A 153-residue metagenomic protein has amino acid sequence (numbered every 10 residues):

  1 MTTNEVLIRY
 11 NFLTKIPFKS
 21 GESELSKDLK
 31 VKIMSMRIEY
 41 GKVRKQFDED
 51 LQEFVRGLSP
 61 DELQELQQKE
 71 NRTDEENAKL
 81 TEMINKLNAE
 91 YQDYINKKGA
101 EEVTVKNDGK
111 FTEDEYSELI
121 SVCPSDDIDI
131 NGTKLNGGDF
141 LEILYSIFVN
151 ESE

Functional and structural regions predicted by a protein language model:
M1-E153: A composition-driven surface/loop motif
